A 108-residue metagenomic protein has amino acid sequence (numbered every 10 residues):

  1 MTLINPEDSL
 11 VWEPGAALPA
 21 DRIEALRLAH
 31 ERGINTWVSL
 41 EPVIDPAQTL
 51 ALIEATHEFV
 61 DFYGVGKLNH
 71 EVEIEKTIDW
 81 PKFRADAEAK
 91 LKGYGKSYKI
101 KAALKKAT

Functional and structural regions predicted by a protein language model:
M1-Y94: Conserved AdoMet/S-adenosylmethionine-binding subsite of the radical SAM
A89-T108: C-terminal accessory regions of radical SAM enzymes
